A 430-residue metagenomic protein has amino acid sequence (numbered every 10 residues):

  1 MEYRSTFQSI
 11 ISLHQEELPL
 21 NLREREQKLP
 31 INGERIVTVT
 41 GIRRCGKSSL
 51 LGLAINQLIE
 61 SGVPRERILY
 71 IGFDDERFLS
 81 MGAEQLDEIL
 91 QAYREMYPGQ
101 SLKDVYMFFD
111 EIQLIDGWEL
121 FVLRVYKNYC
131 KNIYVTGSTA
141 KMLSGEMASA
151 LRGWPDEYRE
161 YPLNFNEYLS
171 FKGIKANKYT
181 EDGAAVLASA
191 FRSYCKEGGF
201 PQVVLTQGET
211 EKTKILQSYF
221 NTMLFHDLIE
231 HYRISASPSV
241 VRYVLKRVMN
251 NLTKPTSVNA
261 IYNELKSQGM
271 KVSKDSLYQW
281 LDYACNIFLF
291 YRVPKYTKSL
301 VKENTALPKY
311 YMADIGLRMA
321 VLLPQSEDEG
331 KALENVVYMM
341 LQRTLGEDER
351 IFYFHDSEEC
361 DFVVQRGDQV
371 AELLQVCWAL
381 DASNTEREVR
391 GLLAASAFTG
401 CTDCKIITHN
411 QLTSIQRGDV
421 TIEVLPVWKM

Functional and structural regions predicted by a protein language model:
M1-K28: N-terminal pre-Walker A segment at the start of P-loop NTPase domains
E2, E146-K254: Interdomain motor-coupling "hinge/lid" segment immediately C-terminal to the ATP-binding subdomain of NTP-driven enzymes
V39: Hydrophobic anchor at the beta1->P-loop junction of P-loop NTPases
K47: Conserved lysine of the Walker
L50: Hydrophobic positions on the alpha1 helix immediately C-terminal to the Walker A/P-loop
R67, L205-V370: Accessory nucleic acid-recognition modules appended to NTPase machines
I71-L102: Short glycine-rich substrate-engagement loop in P-loop NTPases that contacts/grips substrate
N410-M430: Domain-level recognition of nuclease-like catalytic cores that cleave nucleotide substrates
